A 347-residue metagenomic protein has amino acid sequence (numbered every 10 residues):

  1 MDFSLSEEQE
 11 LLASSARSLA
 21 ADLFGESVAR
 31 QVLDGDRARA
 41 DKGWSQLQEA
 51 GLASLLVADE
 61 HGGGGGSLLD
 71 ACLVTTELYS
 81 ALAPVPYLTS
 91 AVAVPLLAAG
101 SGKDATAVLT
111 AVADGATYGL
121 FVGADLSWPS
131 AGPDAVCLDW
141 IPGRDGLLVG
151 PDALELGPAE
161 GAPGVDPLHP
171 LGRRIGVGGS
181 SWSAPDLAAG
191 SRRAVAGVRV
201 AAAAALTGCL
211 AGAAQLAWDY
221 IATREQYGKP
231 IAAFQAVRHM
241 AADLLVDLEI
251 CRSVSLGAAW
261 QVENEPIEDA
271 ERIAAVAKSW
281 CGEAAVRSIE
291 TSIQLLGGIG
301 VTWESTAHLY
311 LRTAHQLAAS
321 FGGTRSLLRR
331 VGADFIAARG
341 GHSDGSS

Functional and structural regions predicted by a protein language model:
M1-Y79, R199-S347: Alpha-helical interface subdomain recognition
D22, Q46, L96-A99, A111: Amphipathic alpha-helical regulatory segments at dimerization interfaces that relay allosteric signals between sensory
L55-D59, A83-S90: Short N-terminal amphipathic alpha-helices
G62, T75-L78, T89, P185-R192: Short alpha-helical interface patches
V85-G102: N-terminal glycine-rich flavin-associated loop
V85-P86, K103-Q215, D219, G345-S347: FAD-binding core of flavoproteins
